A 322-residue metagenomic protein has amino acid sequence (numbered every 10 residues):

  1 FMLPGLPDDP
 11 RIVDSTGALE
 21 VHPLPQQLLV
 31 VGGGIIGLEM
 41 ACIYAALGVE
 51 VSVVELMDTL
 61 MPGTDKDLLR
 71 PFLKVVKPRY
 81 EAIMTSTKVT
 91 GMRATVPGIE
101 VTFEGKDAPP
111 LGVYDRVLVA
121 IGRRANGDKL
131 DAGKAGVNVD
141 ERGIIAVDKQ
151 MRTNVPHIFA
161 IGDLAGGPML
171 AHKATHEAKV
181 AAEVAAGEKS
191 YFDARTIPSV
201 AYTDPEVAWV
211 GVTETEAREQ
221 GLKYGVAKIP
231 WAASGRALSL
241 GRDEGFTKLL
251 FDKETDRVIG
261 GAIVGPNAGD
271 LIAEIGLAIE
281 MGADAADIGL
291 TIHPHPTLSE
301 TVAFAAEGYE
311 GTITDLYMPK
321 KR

Functional and structural regions predicted by a protein language model:
F1-V31, E100-P156, A160: FAD-binding core/adjacent interface of flavoenzyme oxidoreductases
D14-T16, T85-T87, R93, E141 (+1 more regions): Short loop/edge segments at beta-strand edges and connector loops that shape dinucleotide/nucleotide cofactor-binding
L19-E20, P25-L29, I35-P110, G167-T175 (+1 more regions): Rossmann-like dinucleotide-binding cores of NAD(P)H-dependent redox enzymes
K129, G136-N138, L164, S239-G245: Short loop/turn motifs at secondary-structure junctions and domain boundaries
N138-D140, E188-P198, L222-A227: A short alpha-helix-loop-beta-strand transition element characteristic of N-terminal alpha/beta dinucleotide-binding
A186, Y202-R322: Flexible, glycine-rich terminal cap/loop adjacent to redox cofactors in electron-transfer oxidoreductases
